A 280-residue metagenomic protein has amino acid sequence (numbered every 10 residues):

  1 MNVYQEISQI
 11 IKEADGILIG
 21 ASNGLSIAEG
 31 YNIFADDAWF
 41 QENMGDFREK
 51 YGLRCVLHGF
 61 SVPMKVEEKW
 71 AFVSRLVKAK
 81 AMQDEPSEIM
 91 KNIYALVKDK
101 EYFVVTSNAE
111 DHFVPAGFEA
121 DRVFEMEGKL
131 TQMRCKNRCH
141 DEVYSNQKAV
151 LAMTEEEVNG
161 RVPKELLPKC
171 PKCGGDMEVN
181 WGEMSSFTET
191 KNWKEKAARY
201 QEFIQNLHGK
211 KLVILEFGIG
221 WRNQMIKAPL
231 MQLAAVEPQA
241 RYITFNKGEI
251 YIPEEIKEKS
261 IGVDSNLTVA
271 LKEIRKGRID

Functional and structural regions predicted by a protein language model:
M1-D280: Conserved catalytic alpha/beta core of Sir2/sirtuin-type deacylases, generalized to analogous enzyme cores that bind
